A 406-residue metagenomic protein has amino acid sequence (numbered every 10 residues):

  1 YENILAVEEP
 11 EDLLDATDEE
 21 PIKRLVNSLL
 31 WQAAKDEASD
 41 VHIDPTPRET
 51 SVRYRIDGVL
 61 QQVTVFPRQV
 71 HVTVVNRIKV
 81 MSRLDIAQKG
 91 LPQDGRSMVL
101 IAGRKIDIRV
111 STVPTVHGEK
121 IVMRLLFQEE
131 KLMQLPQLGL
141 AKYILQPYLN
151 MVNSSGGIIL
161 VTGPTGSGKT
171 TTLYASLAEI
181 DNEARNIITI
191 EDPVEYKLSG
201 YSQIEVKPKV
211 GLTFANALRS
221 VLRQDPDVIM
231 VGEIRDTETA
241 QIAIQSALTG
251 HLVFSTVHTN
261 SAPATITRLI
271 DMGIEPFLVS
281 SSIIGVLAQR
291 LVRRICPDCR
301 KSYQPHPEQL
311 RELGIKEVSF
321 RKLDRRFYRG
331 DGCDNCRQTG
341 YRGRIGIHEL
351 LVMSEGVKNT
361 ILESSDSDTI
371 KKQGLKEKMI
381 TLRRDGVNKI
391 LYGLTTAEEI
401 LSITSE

Functional and structural regions predicted by a protein language model:
Y1-L5: Short, low-order "capping/linker" segments at domain edges
V7-E11: A short, surface-exposed helix-loop junction/capping segment
D12-E406: Short, flexible helix-loop junctions that flank or precede catalytic/ligand sites
